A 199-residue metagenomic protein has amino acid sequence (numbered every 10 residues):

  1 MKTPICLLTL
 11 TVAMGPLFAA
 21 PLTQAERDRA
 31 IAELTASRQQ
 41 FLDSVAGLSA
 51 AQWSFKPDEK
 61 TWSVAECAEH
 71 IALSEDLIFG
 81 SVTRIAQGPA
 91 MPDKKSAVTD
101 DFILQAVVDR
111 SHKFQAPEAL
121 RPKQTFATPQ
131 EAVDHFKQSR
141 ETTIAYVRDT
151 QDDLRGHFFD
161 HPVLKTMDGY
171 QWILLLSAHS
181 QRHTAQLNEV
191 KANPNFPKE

Functional and structural regions predicted by a protein language model:
M1-K2: N-terminal secretory signal peptides that target proteins for export/translocation
I5-P16: Bacterial N-terminal signal peptides
F18-D28: Cleaved targeting-peptide boundary
E26-R29, P129-Q130, G169-I173: Active-site rim elements
R27-F55: N-terminal targeting signals for Sec/Tat export/insertion, comprising classic cleavable signal peptides
R29, E33-A36, Q40, L73 (+5 more regions): A non-catalytic, amphipathic alpha-helix used as a structural packing/dimerization or gating element in enzyme scaffolds
E33, D101-L154: Acidic/histidine-rich alpha-helical segments that form the ligand environment of transition-metal centers
F55-I103, R148-D149, D153-E199: Short, contiguous alpha-helical
